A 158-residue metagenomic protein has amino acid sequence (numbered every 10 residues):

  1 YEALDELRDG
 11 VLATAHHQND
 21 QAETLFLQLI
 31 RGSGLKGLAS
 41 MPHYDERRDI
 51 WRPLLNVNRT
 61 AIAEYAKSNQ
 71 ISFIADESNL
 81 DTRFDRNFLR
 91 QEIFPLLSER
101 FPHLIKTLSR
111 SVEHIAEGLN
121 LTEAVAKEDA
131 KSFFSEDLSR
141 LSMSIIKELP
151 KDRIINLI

Functional and structural regions predicted by a protein language model:
Y1-D5: Glycine/alanine-rich phosphate-binding loops at beta-alpha junctions
L7-D9, H17-I158: Flexible helical/loop "lid" subdomain adjacent to adenine-nucleotide binding pockets
L12: Short aromatic/hydrophobic "clamp" motif used to bind/position activated sugar donors
